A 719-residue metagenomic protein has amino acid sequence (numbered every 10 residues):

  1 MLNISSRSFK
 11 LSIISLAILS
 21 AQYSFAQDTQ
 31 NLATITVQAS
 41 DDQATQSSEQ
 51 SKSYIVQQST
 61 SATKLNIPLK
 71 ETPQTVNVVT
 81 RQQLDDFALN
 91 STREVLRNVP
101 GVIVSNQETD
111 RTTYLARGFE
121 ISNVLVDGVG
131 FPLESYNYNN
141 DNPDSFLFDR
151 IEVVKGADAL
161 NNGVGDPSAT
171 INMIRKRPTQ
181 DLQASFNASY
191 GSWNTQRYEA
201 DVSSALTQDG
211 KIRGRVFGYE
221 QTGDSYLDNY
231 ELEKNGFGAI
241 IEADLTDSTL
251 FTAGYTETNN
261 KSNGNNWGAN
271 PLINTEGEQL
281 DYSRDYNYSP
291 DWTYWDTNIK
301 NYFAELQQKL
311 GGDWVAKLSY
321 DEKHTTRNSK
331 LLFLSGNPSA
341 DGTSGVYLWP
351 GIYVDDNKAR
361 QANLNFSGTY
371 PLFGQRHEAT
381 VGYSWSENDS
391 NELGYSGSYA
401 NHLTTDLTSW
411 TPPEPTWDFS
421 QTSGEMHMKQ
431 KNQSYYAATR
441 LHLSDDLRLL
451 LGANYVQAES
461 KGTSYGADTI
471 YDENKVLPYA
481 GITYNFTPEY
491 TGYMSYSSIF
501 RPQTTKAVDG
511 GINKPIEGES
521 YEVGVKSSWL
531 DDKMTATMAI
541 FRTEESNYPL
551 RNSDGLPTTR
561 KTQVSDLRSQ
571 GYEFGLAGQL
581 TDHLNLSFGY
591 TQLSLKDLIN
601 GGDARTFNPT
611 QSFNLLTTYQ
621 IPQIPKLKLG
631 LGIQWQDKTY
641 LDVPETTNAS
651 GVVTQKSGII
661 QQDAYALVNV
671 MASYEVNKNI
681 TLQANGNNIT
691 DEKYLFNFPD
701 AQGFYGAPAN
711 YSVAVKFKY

Functional and structural regions predicted by a protein language model:
Y54-V76, R93-G130, D149: Extracytoplasmic beta-strand/coil segments of soluble accessory domains associated with Gram-negative outer-membrane
V104, T113, V129-K155, M173-R175: Short acidic/polar hinge/loop motifs at secondary-structure boundaries that mediate gating or recognition
P132-L133, L147-D149, L160-F237, L245-T249 (+2 more regions): Outer-membrane beta-barrel translocator/receptor signature
Q221-S225, G238-K309, H324-N357, A400-M428 (+2 more regions): Acidic/polar loop-and-plug regions of large Gram-negative outer-membrane beta-barrel proteins
D244, N357, R376-N388, M426-E545 (+4 more regions): Structural signature of Gram-negative outer-membrane beta-barrels, strongest in the C-terminal barrel of TonB-dependent
Q307-D321, T325-L331, E517-D597: Membrane-embedded beta-barrel scaffold of Gram-negative outer-membrane proteins
D445-D446, Q563-T646, T690-K693, K718: Gram-negative outer-membrane beta-barrel transporters
D637-E645, A649-S650, S673-Y719: C-terminal beta-signal and adjacent terminal beta-strands/loops of Gram-negative outer-membrane beta-barrel proteins
